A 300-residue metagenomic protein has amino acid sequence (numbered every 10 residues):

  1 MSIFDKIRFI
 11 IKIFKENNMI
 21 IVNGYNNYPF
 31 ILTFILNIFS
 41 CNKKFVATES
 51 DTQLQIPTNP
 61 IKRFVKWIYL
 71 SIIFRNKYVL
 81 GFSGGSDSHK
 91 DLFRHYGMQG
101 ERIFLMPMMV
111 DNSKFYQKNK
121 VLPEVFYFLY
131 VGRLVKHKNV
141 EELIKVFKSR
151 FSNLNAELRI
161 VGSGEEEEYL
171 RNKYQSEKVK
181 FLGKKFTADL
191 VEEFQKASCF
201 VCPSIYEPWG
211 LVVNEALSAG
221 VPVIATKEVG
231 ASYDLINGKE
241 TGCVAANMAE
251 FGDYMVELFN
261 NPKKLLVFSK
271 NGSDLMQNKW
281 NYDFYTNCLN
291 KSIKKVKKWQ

Functional and structural regions predicted by a protein language model:
I11, F39, R63-F82: Membrane-proximal helix-turn-helix segments that form the acceptor-binding/catalytic region of lipid-linked
K77-Q117: Donor nucleotide-sugar binding/catalytic pocket of nucleotide-sugar-dependent glycosyltransferases
N119-K138, I144-K148, R159: Conserved donor-binding/catalytic core segment of Leloir-type glycosyltransferases
E168-A188: Nucleotide-activated donor-binding/catalytic signature segment of Leloir-type glycosyltransferases, i.e., the conserved
K184-K185, E192-A197: Short alpha-helical donor nucleotide-sugar binding micro-motif in glycosyltransferases
I205: Aromatic "clamp/platform" in nucleotide-sugar-dependent glycosyltransferases that forms part of the donor/acceptor
P222-T226, I236: Short hydrophobic beta-strand element within catalytic cores of glycosyltransferases and related nucleotide-activated
N237-A249, V256-K263: Conserved acidic donor-binding segment of nucleotide-sugar-dependent glycosyltransferases
